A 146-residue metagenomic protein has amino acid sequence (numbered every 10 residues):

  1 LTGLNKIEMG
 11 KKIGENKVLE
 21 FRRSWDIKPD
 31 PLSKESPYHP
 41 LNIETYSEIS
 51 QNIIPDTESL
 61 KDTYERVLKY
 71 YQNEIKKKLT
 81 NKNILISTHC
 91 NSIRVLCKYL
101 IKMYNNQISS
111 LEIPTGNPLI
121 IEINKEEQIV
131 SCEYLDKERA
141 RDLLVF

Functional and structural regions predicted by a protein language model:
L1-K12, D56-K61, E65, K69 (+2 more regions): Acidic, low-complexity terminal tails and accessory targeting/binding regions of phosphate-metabolizing enzymes
L1-R66, E112: Phosphate-handling substructures
K17, S92-I93: Short phosphate-engaging motifs
R23-S24, K82-N91: Short, well-ordered beta-to-alpha junction loops that form the rim of enzyme active sites and present histidine/acidic
P29-P31, I93-L96: Short catalytic/ligand-binding loop motif for oxyanion handling, primarily in non-cytosolic enzymes, centered on
